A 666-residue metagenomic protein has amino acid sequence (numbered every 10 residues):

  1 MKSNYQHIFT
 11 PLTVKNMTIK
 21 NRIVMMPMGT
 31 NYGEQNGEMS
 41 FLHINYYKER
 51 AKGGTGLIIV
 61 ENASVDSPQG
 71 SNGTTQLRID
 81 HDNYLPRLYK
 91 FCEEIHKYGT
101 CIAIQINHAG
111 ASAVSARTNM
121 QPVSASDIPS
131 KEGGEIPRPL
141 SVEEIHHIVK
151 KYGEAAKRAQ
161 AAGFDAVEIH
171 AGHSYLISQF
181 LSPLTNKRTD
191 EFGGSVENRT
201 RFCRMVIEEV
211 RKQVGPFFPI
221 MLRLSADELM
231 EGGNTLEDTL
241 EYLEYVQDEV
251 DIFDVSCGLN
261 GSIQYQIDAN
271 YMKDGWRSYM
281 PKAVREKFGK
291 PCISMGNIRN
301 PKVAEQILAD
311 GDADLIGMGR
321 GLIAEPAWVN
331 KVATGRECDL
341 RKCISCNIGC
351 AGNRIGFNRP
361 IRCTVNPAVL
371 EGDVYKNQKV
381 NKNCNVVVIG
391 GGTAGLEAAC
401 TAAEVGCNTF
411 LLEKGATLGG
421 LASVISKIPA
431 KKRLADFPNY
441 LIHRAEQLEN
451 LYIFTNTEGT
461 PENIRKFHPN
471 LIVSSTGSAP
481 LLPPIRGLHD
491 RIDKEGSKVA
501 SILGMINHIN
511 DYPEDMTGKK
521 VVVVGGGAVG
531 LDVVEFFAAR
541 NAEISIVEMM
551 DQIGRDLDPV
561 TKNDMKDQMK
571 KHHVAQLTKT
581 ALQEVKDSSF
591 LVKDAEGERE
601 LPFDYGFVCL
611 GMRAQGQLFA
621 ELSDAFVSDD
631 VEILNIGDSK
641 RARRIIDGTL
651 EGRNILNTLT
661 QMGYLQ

Functional and structural regions predicted by a protein language model:
M1-I389, T393, E397-E404, N408-T409 (+4 more regions): Flavin-dependent oxidoreductase catalytic cores
G37, S71-N72, E305-Q306, V329-N330 (+7 more regions): Short amphipathic alpha-helical segments
T100, F218, K290, P469 (+3 more regions): A short helix->loop->beta-strand "cap" motif at the edges of active sites that frequently abuts
I267-K273, K376-C384, V424-D436, I506-P513 (+2 more regions): Short, contiguous acidic/charged loop-to-helix segments that flank catalytic cores in large enzymes
P367-K379, R444-Q447, I453, L481-R540 (+1 more regions): Glycine-rich dinucleotide-binding loop and its adjacent helix/turn
V388-Y452, L481, G526-V560, V631 (+1 more regions): Beta1-alpha1 glycine-rich phosphate/pyrophosphate-binding loop at the start of Rossmann-like nucleotide-binding domains
A435-L481, S497-K519, A539-D624: A Rossmann-like FAD-binding core segment of flavoenzymes
L531-V533, L557, I636-Q666: A conserved FAD-binding loop/helix module that cradles the flavin
